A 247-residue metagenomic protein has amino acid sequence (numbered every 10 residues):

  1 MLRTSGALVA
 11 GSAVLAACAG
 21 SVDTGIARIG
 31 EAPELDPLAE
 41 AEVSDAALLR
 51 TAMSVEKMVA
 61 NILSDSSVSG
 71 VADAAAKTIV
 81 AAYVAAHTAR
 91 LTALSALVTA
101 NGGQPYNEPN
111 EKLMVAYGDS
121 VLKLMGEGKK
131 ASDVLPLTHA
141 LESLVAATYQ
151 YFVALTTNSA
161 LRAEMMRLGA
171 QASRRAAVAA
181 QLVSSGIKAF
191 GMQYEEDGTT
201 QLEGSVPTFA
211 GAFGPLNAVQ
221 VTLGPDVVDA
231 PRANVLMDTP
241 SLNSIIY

Functional and structural regions predicted by a protein language model:
M1-G20: N-terminal export signals
A7, S21-Y247: All-alpha RGS (Regulator of G-protein Signaling) helical domain and cognate RGS-like helical scaffolds
